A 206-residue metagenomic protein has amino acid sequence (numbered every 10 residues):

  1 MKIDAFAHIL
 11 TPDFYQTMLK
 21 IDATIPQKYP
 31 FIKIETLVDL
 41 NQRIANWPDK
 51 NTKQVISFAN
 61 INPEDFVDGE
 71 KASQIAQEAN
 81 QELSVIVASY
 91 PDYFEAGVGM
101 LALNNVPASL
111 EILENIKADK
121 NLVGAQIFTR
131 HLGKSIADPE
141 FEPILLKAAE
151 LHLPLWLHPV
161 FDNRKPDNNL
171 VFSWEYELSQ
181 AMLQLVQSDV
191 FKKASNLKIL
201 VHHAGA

Functional and structural regions predicted by a protein language model:
M1-A206: Helix-coil boundary/capping segments in enzymes
